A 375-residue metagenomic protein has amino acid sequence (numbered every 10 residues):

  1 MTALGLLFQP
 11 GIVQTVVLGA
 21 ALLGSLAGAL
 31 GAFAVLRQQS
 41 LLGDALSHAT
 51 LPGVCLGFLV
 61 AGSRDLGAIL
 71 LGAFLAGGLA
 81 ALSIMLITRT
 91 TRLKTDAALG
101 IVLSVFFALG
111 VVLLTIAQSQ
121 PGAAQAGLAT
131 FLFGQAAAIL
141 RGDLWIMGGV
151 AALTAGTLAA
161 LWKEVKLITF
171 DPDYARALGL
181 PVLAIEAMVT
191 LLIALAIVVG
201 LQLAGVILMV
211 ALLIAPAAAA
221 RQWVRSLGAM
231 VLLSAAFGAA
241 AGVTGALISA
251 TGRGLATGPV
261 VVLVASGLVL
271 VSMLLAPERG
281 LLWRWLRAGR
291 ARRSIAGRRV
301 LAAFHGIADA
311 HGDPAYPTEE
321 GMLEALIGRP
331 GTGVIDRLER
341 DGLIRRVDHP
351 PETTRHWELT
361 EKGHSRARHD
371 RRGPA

Functional and structural regions predicted by a protein language model:
M1-G24: Membrane-interfacial amphipathic/re-entrant helices at transmembrane-helix boundaries
V17-L22, L70-L75, A97-I101, L144-G149 (+3 more regions): Hydrophobic alpha-helical transmembrane segments
A32-P121, A220-S234, I248-L255: Short loop segments and helix-boundary regions at transmembrane helix junctions of multi-pass inner-membrane proteins
V102-L158: Transmembrane helix-bundle core of multi-pass membrane transporters and related energy-transducing complexes
L140-A211: Helix-loop-helix "hairpin" substructures at the membrane interface of multi-pass membrane proteins
A246, R253-R290: Long, low-complexity, charged/polar intrinsically disordered regions in eukaryotic proteins
W283-E352: Non-transmembrane accessory domains of multi-pass membrane transporters/channels
L359-A375: Short, amphipathic alpha-helical interaction segments positioned at domain boundaries
